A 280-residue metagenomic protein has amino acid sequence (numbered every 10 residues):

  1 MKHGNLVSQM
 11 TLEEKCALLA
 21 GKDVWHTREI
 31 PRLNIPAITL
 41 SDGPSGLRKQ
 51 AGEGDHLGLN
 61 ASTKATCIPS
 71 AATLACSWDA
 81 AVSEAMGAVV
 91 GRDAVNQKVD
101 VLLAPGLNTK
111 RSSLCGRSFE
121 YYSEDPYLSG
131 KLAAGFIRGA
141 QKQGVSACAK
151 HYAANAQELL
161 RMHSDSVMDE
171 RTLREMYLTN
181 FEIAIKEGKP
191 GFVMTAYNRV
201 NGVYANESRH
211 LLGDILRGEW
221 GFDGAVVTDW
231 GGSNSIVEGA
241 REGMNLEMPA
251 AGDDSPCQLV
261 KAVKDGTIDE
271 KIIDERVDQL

Functional and structural regions predicted by a protein language model:
M1-L280: Glycoside hydrolase catalytic-domain context in secreted enzymes
